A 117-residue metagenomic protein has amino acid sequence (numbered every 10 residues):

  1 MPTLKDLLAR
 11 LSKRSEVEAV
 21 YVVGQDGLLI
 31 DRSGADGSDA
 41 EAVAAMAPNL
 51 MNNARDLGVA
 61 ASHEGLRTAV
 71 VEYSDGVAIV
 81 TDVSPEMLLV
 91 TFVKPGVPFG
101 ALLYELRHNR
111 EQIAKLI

Functional and structural regions predicted by a protein language model:
M1-I117: Non-catalytic interaction/Regulatory regions outside core domains
